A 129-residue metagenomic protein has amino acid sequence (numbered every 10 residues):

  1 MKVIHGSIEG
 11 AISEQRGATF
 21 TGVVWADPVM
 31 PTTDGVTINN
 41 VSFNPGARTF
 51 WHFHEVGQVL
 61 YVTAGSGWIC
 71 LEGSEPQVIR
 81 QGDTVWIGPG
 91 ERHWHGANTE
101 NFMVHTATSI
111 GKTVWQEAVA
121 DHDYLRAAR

Functional and structural regions predicted by a protein language model:
M1-V36, W115-R129: A short, N-terminal "cap"/entry segment at the start of jelly-roll beta-barrel domains of the cupin/DSBH fold
N39-H54, P89: Conserved short histidine dyad/triad with adjacent acidic residue
T49-W51, I69-C70, R92-T99: Short beta-strand His + acidic residue motifs that chelate non-heme Fe in jelly-roll/DSBH and cupin folds
E55-G67, E72-G73: Glycine- and acidic-residue-biased ligand/ion/polar-headgroup-sensing regions
V59, W86, E100-A118: A short hydrophobic beta-strand segment most commonly corresponding to one strand of the jelly-roll/cupin
G73-G90: Short acidic-glycine-tyrosine-enriched beta hairpin
